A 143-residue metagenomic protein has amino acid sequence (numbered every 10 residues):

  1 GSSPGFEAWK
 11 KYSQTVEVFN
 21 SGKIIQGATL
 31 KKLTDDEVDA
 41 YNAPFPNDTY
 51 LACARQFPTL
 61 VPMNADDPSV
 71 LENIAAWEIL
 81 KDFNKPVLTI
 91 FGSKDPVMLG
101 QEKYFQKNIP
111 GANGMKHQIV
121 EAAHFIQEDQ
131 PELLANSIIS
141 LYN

Functional and structural regions predicted by a protein language model:
G1-F57, V61, A65-L71: Helix-rich cap/lid subdomain of alpha/beta-hydrolase
G1-F6, E102-Q106, E132-A135: Short, glycine/charged-enriched secondary-structure capping and boundary segments
E37, E72, G100-E102, Q130-P131: Residues at alpha-helix caps and immediate loop-helix transition turns in enzyme cores, especially N- and C-cap
Y41, A54, L80, T89-G92 (+3 more regions): Generic structural signal for small/hydrophobic residues in well-ordered secondary structure, especially within
P46, T59, S93-P96, A123-F125: Short, solvent-exposed loop/turn segments at secondary-structure junctions
A76-F83: Serine-hydrolase catalytic core
N84-A122: Conserved loop-alpha-helix segment in the C-terminal half of the alpha/beta-hydrolase fold that carries the catalytic
A112-N143: Catalytic active-site module of serine/aspartate enzymes centered on a nucleophile-bearing elbow/loop
